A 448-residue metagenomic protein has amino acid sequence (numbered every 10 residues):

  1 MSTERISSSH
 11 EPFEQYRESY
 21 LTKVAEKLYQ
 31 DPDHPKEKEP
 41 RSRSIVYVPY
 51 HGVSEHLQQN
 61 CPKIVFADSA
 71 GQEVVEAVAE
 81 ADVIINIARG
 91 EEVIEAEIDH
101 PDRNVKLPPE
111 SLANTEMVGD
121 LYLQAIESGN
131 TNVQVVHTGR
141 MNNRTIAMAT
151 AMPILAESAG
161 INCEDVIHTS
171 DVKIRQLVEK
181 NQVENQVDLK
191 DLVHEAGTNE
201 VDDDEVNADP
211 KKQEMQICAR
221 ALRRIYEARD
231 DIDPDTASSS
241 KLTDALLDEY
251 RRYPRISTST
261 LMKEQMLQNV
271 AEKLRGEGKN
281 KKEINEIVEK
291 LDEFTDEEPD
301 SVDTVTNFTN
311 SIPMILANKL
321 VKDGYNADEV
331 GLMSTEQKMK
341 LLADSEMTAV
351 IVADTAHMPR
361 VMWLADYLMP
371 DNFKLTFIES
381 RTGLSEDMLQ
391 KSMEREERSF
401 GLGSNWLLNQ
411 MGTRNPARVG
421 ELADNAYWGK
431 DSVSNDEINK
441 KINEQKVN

Functional and structural regions predicted by a protein language model:
M1-E11, Q15, V447-N448: Non-Sec secretion/translocation targeting segments of pathogen effectors
H10-L402: A structural signal for short, hydrophobic/glycine-enriched beta-strand patches
M388-N448: Glycine-rich flexible loop motifs, especially short His-Gly-Gly/GGXG/HXGH segments used as catalytic or interaction
